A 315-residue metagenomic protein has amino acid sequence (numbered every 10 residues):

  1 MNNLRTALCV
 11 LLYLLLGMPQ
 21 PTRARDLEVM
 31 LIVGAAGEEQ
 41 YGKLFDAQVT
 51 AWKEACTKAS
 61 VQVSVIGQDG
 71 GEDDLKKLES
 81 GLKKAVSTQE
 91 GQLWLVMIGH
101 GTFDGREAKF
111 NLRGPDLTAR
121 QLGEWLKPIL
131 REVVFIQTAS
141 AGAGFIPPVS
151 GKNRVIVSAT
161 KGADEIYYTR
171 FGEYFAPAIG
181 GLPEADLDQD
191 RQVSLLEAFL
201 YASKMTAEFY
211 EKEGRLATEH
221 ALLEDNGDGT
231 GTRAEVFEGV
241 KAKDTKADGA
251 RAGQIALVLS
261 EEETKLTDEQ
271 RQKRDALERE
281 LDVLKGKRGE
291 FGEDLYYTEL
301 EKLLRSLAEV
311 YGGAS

Functional and structural regions predicted by a protein language model:
M1-T6: Positively charged n-region of N-terminal signal peptides that target proteins for export
A7-M18: Bacterial N-terminal signal peptides
P21-W94, H100-F103, E107-F110, D116-R120 (+2 more regions): Boundary/activation segment at the start of structured domains
V29, A185-R274: Caspase-like cysteine protease fold
A35-E39, D69-D73, G99-D104, P115-T118 (+4 more regions): Solvent-exposed loop/turn segments at secondary-structure junctions within structured extracellular/periplasmic domains
T50, V134-D228: Active-site-proximal C-terminal subdomain of hydrolase catalytic domains
Q270-K287, L303, L307-V310: Non-transmembrane amphipathic alpha-helical segments
E293-L304: Short, charged, amphipathic alpha-helical segments
